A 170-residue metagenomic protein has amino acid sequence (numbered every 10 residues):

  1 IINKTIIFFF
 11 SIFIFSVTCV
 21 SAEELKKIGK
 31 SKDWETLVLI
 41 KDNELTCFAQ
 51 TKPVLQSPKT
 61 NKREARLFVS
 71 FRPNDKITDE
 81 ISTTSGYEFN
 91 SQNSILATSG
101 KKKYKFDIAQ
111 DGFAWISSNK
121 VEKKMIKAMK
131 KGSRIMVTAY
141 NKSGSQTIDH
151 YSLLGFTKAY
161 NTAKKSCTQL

Functional and structural regions predicted by a protein language model:
I1-I7: Bacterial N-terminal signal peptides that target proteins for export
I7-S16: Bacterial N-terminal signal peptides
S21-L170: A generic "folded-domain core" signal
